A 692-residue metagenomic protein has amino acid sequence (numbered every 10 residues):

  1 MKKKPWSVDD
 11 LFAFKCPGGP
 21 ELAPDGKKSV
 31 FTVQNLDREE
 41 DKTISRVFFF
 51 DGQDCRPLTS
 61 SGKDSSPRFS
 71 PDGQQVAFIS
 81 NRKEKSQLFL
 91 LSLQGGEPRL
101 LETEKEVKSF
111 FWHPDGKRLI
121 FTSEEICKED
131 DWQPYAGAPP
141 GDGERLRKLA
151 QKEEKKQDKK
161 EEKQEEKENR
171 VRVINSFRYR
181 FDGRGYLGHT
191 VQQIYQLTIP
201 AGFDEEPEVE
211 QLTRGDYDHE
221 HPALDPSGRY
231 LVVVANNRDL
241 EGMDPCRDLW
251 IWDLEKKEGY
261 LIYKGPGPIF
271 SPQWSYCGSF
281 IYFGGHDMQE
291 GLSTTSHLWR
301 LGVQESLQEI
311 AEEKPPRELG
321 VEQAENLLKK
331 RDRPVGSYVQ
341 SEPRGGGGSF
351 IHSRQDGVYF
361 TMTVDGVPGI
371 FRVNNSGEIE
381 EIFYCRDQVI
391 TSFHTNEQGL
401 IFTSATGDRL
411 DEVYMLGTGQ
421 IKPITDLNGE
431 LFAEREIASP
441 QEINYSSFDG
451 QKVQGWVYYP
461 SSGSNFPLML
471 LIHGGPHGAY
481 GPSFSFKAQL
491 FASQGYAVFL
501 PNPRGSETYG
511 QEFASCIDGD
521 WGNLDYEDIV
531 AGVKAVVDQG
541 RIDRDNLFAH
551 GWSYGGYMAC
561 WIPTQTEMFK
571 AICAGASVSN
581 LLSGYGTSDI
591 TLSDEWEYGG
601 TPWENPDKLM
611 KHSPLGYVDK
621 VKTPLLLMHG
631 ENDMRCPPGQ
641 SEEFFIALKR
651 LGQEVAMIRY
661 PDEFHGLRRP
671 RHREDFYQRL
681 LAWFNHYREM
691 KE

Functional and structural regions predicted by a protein language model:
D9-S45, H189-T190: Beta-strand-rich domains and repeat architectures in extracellular enzymes and scaffolds, especially beta-propellers
F14-S29, S61-I79, E104-L119, E129 (+13 more regions): Conserved beta-propeller blade repeats
E39-I44, R82-S86, G185-V191, E241-R247 (+3 more regions): Short, solvent-exposed loop/turn segments at conserved positions within beta-propeller repeat blades
S45, E124-F203, C246-R247, S296-Q323 (+3 more regions): Predominantly five- to eight-bladed beta-propeller fold
R46-F48, Q87-F89, Q193-Y195, D248-W250 (+3 more regions): A short loop-to-beta-strand structural motif that recurs across blades of beta-propeller domains
D51-Q53, S92-G96, I199-F203, D253-K257 (+3 more regions): Short loop/turn segments that connect beta-strands within beta-propeller blades
L427-D545, W552, G584-W596: Cap/lid segment of the alpha/beta-hydrolase catalytic domain
P503-E692: Active-site-proximal cap/loop segments of hydrolase catalytic domains
